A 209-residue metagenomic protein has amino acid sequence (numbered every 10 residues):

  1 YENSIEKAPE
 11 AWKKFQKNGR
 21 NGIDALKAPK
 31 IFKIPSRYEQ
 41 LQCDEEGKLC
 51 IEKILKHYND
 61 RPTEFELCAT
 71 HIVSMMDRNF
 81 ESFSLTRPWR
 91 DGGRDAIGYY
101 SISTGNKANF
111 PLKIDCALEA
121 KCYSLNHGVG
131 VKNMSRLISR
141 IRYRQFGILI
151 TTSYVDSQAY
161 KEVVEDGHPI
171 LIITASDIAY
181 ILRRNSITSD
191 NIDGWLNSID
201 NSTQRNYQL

Functional and structural regions predicted by a protein language model:
Y1-L209: Mixed-charge (Asp/Glu-Lys/Arg
